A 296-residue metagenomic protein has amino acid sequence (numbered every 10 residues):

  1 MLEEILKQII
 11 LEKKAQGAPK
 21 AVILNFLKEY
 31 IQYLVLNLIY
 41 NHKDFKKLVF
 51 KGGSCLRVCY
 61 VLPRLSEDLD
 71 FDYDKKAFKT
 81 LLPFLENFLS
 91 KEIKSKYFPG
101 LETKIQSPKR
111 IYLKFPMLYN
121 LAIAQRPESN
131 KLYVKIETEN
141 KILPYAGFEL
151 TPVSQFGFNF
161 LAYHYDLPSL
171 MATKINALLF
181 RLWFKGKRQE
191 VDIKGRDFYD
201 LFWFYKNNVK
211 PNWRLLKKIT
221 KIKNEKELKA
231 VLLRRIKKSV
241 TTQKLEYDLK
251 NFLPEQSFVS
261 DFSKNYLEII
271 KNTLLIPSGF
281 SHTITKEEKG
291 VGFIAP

Functional and structural regions predicted by a protein language model:
M1-L36, Y40-L48, C59-L62, D74-P296: Structured mid-to-C-terminal alpha-helical surface segments
K51-S54: Glycine-rich beta-strand-to-loop/alpha-helix junction loops that act as flexible
S66: Anion-coordinating catalytic cores for phosphoryl-, nucleotidyl-, and glycosidic chemistry
F71: Structural signature of FAD isoalloxazine-binding scaffolds in flavoprotein oxidoreductases
